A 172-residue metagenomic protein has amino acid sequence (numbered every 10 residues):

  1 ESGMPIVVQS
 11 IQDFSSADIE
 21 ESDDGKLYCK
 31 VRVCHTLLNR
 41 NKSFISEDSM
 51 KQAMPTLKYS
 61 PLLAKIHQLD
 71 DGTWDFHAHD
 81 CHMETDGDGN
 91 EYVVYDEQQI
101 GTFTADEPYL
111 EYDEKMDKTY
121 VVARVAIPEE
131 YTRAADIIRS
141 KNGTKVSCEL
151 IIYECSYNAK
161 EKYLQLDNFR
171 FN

Functional and structural regions predicted by a protein language model:
E1-N172: Signature of dsDNA virion morphogenesis modules
